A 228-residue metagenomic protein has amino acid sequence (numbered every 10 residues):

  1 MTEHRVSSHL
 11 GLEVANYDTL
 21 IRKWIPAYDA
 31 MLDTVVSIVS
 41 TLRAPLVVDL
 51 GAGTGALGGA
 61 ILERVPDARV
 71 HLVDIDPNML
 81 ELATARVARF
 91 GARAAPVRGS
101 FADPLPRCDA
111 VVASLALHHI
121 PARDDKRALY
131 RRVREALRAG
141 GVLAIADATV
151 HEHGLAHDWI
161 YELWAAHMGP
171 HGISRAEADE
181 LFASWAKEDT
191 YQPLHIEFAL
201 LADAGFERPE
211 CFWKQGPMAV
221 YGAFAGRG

Functional and structural regions predicted by a protein language model:
M1-L42: Conserved class I S-adenosyl-L-methionine
L46-L50, T54-A102: Class I SAM-dependent methyltransferase SAM/SAH-binding core
D103-R107: Short conserved loop adjoining the S-adenosyl-L-methionine
V112: A conserved beta-strand element that flanks and buttresses the S-adenosyl-L-methionine
L115-H119: Short catalytic micro-motifs in class I SAM-dependent methyltransferases
R127-A139: A short glycine-rich, Lys/Arg-flanked "PGG" loop and its adjoining helix->strand segment in the class I
A146-D203: C-terminal alpha-helical "lid/dimerization" subdomain adjacent to the S-adenosyl-L-methionine
E207-G228: Core SAM-dependent methyltransferase catalytic element
